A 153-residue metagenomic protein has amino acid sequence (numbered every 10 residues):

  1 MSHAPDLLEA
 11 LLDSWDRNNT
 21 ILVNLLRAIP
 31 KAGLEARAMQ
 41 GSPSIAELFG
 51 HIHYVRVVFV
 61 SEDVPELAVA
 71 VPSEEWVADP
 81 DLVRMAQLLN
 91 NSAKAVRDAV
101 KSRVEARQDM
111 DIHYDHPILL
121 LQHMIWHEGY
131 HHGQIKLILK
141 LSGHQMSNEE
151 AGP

Functional and structural regions predicted by a protein language model:
M1-S14, V83: Extreme N-terminal tail/first-helix region
H3, S14-N18, L88, S92: Soluble or luminal CAZymes and related metallo-dependent hydrolases
L8, L12-D16, T20-L26, K31-E74 (+1 more regions): Short, contiguous alpha-helical
V77-D111, L119-G129: Acidic/histidine-rich alpha-helical segments that form the ligand environment of transition-metal centers
